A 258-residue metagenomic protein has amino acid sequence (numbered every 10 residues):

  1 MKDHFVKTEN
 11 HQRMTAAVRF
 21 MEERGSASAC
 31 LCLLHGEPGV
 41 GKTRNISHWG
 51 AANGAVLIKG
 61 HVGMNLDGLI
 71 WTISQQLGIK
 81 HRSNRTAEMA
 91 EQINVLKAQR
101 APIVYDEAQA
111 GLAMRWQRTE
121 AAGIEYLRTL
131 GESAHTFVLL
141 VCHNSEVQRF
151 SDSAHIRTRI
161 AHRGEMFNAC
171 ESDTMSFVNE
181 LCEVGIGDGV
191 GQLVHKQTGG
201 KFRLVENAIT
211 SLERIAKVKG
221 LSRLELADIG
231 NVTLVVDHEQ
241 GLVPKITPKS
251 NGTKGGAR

Functional and structural regions predicted by a protein language model:
K2-R13, G39-H48, N53, S172 (+1 more regions): C-terminal alpha-helical "lid" subdomain
E9-S26: Pre-Walker A adenine-sensing motif
S26-I46: Walker A/P-loop nucleotide-binding motif
C32-P38, Y126-S153: Sensor-1/coupling segment of RecA-like P-loop NTPase cores
W49, E146-A161: Short regulatory helix/loop adjacent to the ATP-binding pocket of P-loop NTPases
G60-A98, R118: Short glycine-rich substrate-engagement loop in P-loop NTPases that contacts/grips substrate
G60-V62, R149-F150, A161-D173: Conserved AAA+ ATPase "SRH/arginine-finger" region at the nucleotide-binding site
V95-E120, C142: Conserved P-loop NTPase "ATPase switch" module shared by AAA+ and STAND
